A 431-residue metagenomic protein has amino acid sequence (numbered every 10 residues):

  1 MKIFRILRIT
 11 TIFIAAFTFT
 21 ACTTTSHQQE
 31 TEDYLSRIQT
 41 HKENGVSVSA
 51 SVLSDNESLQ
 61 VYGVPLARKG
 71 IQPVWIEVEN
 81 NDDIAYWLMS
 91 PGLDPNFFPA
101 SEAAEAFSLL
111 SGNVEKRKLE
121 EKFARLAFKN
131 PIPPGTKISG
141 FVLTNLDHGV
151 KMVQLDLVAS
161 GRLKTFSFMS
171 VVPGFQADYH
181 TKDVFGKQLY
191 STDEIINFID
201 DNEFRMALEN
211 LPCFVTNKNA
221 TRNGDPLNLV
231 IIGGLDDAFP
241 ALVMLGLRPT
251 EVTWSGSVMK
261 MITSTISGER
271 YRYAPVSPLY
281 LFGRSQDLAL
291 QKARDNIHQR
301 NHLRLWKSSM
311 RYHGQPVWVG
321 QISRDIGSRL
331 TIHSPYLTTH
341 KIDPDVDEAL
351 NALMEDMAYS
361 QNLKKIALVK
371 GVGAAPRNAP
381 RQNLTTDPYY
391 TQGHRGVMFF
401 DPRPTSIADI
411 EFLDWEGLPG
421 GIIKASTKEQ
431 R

Functional and structural regions predicted by a protein language model:
T18-A21: C-terminal motif of bacterial Sec signal peptides marking the signal peptidase cleavage site
T23-T25: Bacterial signal peptide processing site
Q29-R68, L208: Low-complexity, acidic Ser/Thr/Pro/Gly-rich terminal tails and inter-domain linkers that flank the onset of structured
L35, L126-T192: Surface-exposed edge beta-strand/loop patches
S58-W75, N81-A85, P131-P133, N219-A220: Short, solvent-exposed beta-strand/turn "edge" segments of beta-rich domains on protein surfaces
N81-I132: The feature marks short-to-medium sequence segments in extracytoplasmic or secretory-pathway proteins
I84-G92, V153-Q154, F239-M244: Short, hydrophobic/aromatic beta-strand segments
S255-E429: A cross-kingdom signal targeting lumenal/periplasmic-facing segments of multi-pass membrane and secretory-pathway
